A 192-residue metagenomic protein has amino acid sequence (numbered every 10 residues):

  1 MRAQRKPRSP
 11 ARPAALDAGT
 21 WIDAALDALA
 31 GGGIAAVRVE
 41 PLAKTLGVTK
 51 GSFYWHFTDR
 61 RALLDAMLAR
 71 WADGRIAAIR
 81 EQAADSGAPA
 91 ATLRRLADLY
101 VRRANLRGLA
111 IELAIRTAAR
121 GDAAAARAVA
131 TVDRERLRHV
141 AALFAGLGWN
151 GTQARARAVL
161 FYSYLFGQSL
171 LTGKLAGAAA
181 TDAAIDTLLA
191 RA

Functional and structural regions predicted by a protein language model:
M1-L16: N-terminal intrinsically disordered/low-complexity leader segments
A14, P89, A154-A158, T181: Short amphipathic alpha-helix in the helical subdomain of ABC transporter nucleotide-binding domains
D17-T20, A24, A28-A62, A66: Helix-turn-helix
I22, D65, R94, R134-A141 (+2 more regions): An amphipathic alpha-helix signature
A66, R80-A110, F161: Hydrophobic alpha-helical connector segments
A69-I76: Short, basic, alpha-helical segments at the C-terminal edge of helix-turn-helix-like DNA-binding modules
I76, L106-L113, G121-G148, R155-V159: Amphipathic alpha-helical packing segments from all-alpha helical-bundle domains
L160-A178, A190-A192: Amphipathic C-terminal alpha-helical segment
